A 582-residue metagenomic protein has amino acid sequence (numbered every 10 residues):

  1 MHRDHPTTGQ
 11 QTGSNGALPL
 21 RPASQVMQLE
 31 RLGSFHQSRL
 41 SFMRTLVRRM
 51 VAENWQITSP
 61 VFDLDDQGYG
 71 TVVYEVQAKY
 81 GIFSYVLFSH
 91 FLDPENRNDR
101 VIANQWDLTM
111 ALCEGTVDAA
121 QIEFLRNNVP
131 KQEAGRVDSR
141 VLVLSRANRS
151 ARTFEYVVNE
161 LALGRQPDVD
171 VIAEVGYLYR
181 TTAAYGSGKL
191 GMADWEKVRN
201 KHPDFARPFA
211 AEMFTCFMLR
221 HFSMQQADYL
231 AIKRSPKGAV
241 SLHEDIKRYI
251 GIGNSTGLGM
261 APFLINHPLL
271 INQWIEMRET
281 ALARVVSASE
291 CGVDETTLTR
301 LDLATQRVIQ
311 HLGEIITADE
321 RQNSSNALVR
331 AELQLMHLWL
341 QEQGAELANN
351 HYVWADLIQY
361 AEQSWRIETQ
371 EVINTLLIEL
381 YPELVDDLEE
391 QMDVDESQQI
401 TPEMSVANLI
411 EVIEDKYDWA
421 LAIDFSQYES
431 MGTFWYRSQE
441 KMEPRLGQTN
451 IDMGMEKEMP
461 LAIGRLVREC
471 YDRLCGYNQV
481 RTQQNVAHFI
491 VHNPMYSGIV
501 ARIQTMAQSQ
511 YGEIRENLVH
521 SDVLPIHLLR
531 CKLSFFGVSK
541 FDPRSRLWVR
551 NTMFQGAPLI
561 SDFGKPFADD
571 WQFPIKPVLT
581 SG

Functional and structural regions predicted by a protein language model:
M1-Q77: Charged, amphipathic alpha-helical stretches
R3-Q11, Q166-R220, M224-E342, E346-S364 (+7 more regions): Acidic, proline/glycine-rich low-complexity IDRs
G9, G13-S34, Q67-Y69, I82-F83 (+8 more regions): Long, solvent-exposed non-transmembrane regions
F35-R39, M43-R48, Q105-T182, V549 (+2 more regions): Ampiphathic alpha-helical segments that act as solvent-exposed interaction surfaces
R48-W106, V406-E411, D418, Q427-T433 (+5 more regions): Amphipathic, interaction-prone secondary-structure segments
Y80-V143, T215-N266, Q273, R284 (+10 more regions): Intrinsically disordered, low-complexity regulatory segments enriched in Ser/Thr/Pro and charged residues
F425, M431-M553, F563, P577: Long C-terminal appendages of very large multidomain proteins
